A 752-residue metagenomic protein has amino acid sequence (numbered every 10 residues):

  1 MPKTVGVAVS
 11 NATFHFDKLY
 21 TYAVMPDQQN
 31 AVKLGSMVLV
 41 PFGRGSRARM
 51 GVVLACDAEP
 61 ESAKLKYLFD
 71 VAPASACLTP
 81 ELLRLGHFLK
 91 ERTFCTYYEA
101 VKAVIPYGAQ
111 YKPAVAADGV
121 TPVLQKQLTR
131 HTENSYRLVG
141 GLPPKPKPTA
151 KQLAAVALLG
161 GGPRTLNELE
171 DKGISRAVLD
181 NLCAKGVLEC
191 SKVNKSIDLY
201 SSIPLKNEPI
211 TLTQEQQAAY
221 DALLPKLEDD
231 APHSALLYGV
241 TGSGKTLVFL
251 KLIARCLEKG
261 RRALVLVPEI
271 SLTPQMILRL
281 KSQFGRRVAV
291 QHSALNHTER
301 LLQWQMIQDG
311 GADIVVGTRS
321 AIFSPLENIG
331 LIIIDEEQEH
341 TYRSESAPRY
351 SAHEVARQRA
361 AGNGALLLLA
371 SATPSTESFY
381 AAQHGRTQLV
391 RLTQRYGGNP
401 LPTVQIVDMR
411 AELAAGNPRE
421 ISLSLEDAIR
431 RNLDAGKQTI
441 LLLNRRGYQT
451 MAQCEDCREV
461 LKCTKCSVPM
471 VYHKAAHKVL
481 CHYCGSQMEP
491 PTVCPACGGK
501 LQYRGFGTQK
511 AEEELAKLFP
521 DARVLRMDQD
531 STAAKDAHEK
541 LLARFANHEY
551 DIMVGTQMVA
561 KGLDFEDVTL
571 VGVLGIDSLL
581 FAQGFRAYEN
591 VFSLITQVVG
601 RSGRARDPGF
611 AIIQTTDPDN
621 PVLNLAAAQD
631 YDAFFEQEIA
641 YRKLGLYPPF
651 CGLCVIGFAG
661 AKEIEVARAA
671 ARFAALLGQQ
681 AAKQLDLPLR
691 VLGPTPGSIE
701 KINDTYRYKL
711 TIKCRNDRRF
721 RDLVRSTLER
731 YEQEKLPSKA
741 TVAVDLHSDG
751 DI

Functional and structural regions predicted by a protein language model:
M1-S371, Q383-N399, Q680, R718-R725 (+1 more regions): Accessory, non-ATPase domains that flank or precede helicase/AAA+ motor cores in DNA-metabolism machines
P2-T4, D17, S46, G436 (+4 more regions): A general secondary-structure signal for short beta-strands and their flanking turns/coil in non-transmembrane regions
T13, F519-A522, L677-R690, E734-K739: Short secondary-structure junctions
P60-S75, T695-G697, K701-K713: Solvent-exposed, membrane-proximal periplasmic/extracellular interface segments of envelope transport and secretion
K206-T213, Q217, D221, D230-A667 (+4 more regions): Inter-lobe coupling/hinge segments of SF2-like helicase ATPases
A670: An acidic, glycine-/histidine-flanked metal-binding catalytic module
A675, Q679-A681, L687-I702, Y706 (+2 more regions): A carboxyl-terminal module marker
